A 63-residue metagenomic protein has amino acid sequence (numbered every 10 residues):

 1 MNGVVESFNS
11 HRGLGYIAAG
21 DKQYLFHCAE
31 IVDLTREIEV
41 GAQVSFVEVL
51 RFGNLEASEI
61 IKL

Functional and structural regions predicted by a protein language model:
M1-N9: Structural detector for short beta-strands of small beta-barrel domains
S7, E30, E59-K62: A residue-level detector for short acidic-glycine micro-motifs
N9-H11, V49: Short glycine- and Lys/Arg-enriched binding-loop motifs that mark or flank ligand-binding interfaces
R12-I17: Short aromatic-glycine-enriched beta-strand elements
K22-E30: A short macromolecule-binding patch
C28, F46-E48: Hydrophobic residues in beta-strands and at strand termini
V32-S45: Short nucleic-acid-contacting surface segments enriched for D/E, G, S/T with interspersed K/R
V49-L63: OB-fold/S1-family single-stranded nucleic acid-binding modules
